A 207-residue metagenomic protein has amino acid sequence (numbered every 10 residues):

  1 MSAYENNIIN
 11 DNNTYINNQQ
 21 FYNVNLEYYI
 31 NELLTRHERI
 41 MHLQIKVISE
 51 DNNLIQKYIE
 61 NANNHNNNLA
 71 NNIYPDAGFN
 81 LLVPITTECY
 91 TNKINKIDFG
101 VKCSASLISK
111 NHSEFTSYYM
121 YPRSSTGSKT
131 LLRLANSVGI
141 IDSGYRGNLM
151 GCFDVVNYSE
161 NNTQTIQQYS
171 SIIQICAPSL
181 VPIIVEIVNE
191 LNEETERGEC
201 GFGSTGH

Functional and structural regions predicted by a protein language model:
M1-H207: DUTPase catalytic domain/fold
